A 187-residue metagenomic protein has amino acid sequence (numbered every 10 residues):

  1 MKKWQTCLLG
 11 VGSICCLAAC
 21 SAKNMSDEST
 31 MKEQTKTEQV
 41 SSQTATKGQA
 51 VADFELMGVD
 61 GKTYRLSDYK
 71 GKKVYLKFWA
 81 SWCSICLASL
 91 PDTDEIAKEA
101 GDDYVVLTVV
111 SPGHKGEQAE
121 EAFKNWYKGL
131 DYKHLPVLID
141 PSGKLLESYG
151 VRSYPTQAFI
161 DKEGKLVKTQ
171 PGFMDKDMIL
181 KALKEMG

Functional and structural regions predicted by a protein language model:
M1-D53, G187: N-terminal targeting signals for export/organelle localization
D53-V74, K98: A short beta-strand-turn-helix
Y75-L76, V106, Q157: Hydrophobic beta-strand anchors of alpha/beta hydrolase catalytic cores
F78-E95: Conserved redox-active cysteine motifs that mediate thiol-disulfide chemistry, especially di-cysteine Cys-X(1-2)-Cys
Y104-Q118, H134-S142: Thiol-based oxidoreductase modules, predominantly thioredoxin-like and allied folds used for disulfide exchange
F123-I160: Short, internal strand/loop/helix patches that form the active-site neighborhood or redox-interaction surface
F159-G187: Thiol-/selenol-based redox modules, centered on thioredoxin-like and closely related oxidoreductase domains
